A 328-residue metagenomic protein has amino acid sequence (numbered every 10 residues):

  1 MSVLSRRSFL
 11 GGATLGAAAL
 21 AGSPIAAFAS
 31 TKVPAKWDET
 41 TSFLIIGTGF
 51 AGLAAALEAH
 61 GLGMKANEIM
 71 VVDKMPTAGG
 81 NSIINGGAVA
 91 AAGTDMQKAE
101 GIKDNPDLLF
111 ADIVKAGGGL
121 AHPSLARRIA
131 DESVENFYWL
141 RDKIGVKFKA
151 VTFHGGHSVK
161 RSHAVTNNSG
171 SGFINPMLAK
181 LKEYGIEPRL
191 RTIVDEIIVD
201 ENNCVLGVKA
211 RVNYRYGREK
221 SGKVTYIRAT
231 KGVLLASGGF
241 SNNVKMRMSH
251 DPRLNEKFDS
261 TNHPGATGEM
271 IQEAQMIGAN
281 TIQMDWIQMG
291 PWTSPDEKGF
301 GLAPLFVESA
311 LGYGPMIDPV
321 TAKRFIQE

Functional and structural regions predicted by a protein language model:
M1-G16: N-terminal secretory signal peptides and thylakoid transit peptides that target proteins across membranes
G12, V33-A35, E68, K74-E187 (+5 more regions): Conserved N-terminal/central alpha/beta ligand/cofactor-binding core
F28-E39: A short, basic/flexible loop-to-alpha-helix module at the beginning of a structural domain
W37-A51: Beta1/beta-strand and adjacent pyrophosphate-binding region of the FAD-binding site in flavoprotein oxidoreductases
L53-M64, A78-S82: N-terminal cofactor/phosphate-binding cores enriched in small/glycine residues, especially glycine-rich loops such as
V199-Y226: Conserved beta-strand-loop-beta-strand element in the redox core of flavoprotein oxidoreductases
R215-G222, R228-K298: Glycine-rich loop(s) and the adjacent beta-strand/alpha-helix scaffold that form part
G290-E328: FAD cofactor-binding and catalytic pocket of flavoenzymes
